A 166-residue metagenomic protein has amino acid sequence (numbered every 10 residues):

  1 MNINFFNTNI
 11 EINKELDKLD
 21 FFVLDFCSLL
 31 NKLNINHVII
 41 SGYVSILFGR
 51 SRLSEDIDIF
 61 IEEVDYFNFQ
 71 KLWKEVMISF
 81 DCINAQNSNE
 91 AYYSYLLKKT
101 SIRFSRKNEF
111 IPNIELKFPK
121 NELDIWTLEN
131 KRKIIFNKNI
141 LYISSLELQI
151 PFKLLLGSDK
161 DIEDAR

Functional and structural regions predicted by a protein language model:
M1-R166: Compositionally biased terminal segments of proteins
